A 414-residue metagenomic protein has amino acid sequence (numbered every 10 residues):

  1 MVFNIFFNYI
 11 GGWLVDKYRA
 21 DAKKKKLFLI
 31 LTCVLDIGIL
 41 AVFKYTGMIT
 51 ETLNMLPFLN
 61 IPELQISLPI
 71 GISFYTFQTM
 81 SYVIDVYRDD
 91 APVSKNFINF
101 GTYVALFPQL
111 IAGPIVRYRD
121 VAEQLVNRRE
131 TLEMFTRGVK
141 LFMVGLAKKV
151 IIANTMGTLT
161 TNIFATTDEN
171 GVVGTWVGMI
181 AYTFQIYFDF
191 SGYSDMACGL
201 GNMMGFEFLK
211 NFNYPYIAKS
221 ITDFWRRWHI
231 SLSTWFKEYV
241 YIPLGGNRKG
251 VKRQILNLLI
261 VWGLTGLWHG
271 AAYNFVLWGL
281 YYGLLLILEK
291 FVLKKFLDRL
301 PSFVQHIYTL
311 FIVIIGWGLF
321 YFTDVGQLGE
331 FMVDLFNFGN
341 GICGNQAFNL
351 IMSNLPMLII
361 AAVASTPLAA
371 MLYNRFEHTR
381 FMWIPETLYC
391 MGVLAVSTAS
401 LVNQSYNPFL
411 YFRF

Functional and structural regions predicted by a protein language model:
M1-R413: Membrane-embedded transmembrane alpha-helical bundles that form the catalytic cores of multi-pass lipid-modifying
